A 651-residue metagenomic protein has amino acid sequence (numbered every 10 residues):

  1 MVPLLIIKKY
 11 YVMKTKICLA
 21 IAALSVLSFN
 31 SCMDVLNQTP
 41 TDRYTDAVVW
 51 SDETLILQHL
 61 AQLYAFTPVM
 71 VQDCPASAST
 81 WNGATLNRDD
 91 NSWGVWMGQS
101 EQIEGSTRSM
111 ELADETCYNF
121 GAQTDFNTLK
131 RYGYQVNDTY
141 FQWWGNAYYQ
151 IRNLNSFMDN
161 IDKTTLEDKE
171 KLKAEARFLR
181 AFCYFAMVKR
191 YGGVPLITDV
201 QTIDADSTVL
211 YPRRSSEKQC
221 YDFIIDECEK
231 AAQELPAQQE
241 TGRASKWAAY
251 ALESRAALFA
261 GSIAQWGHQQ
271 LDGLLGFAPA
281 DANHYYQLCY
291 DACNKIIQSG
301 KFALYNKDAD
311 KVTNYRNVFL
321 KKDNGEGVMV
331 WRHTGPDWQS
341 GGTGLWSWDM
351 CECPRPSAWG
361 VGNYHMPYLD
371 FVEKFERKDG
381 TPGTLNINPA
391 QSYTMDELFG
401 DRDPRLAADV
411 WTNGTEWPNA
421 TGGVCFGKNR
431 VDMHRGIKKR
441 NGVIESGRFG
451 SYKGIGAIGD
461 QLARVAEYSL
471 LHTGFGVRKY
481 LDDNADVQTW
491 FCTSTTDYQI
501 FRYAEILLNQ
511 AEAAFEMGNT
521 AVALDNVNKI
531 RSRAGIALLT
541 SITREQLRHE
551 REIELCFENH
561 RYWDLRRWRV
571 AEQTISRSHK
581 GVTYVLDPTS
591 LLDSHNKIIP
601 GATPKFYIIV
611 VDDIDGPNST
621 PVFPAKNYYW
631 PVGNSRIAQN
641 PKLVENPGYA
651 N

Functional and structural regions predicted by a protein language model:
V2, K14-T15, S28-D52, I224 (+3 more regions): Bacterial Sec-dependent N-terminal signal peptides
M33-Y118, V194, E229-K230, K246-W247 (+5 more regions): An aromatic- and glycine-enriched ligand-binding surface/loop that stacks and positions planar moieties
T54-Q58, L63-V71, P75, S109-Y191 (+9 more regions): Conserved, well-structured interaction surfaces
A147-Y148, F223, K311-R377, W490-I500 (+3 more regions): Long, intrinsically disordered, low-complexity segments
T165, V188-K189, G193-P195, Q239 (+2 more regions): Short coil/turn linking the two alpha-helices of tandem helical-hairpin repeats
